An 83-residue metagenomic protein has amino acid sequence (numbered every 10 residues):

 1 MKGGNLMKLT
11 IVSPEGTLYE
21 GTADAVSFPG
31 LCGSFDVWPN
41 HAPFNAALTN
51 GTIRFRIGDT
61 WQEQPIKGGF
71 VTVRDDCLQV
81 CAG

Functional and structural regions predicted by a protein language model:
M1-L6: Short, Lys/Arg-enriched N-terminal segments with co-localized hydrophobic residues within the first ~10-30 amino acids
K8-G83: Compact, glycine-rich, soluble single-domain proteins
